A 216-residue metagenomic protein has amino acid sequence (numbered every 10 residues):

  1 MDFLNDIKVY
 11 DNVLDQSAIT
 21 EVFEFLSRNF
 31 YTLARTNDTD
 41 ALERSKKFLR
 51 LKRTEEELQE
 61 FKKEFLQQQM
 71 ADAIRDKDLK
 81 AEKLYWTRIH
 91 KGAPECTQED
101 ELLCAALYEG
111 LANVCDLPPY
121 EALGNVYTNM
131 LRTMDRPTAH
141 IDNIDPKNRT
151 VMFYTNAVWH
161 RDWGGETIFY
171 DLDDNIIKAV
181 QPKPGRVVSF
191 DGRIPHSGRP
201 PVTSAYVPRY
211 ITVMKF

Functional and structural regions predicted by a protein language model:
M1-L117: Non-heme Fe(II)/2-oxoglutarate
Y108, A112-F216: Catalytic core of non-heme Fe(II) oxygenases with the double-stranded beta-helix
